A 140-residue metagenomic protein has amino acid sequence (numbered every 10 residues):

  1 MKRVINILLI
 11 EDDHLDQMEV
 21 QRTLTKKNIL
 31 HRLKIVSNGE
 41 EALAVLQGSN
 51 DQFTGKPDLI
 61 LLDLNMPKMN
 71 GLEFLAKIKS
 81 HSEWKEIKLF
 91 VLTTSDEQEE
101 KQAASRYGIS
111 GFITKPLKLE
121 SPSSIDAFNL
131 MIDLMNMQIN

Functional and structural regions predicted by a protein language model:
I5-T25, I60: Conserved acidic segment of CheY-like receiver
R22, E73, S95-I113, L117-S121 (+1 more regions): Alpha4 helix (beta4-alpha4-beta5 surface) of REC/receiver domains from two-component response regulators
N38-E41, N70-E73: Acidic catalytic/metal-coordinating carboxylates
F53-L61: Active-site beta3 strand of CheY-like receiver
L64-M66: Receiver (REC) domain active-site loop signature in two-component systems and cognate sites in sensor histidine kinases
K68-M69, I78: Hydrophobic residue at a beta-alpha junction that N-caps the helix immediately following a catalytic beta-strand/loop
D126-N140: The C-terminal output helix
